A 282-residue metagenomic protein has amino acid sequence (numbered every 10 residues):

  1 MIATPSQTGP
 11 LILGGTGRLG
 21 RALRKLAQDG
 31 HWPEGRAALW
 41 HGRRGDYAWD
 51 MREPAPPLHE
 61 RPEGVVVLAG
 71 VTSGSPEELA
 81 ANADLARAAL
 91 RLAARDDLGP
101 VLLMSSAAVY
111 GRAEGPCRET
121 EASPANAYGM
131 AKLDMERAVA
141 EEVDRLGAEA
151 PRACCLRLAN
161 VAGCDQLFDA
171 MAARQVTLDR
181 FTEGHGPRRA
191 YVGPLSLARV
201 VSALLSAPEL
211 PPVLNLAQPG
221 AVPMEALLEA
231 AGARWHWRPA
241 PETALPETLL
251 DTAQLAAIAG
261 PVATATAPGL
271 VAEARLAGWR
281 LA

Functional and structural regions predicted by a protein language model:
M1-T4, A265-A282: Amphipathic terminal alpha-helices
I2-W32: N-terminal Rossmann NAD(P)H-binding glycine-rich loop of SDR-like oxidoreductase domains
L13, L79-A83, P124-E136, A190-Y191 (+1 more regions): Short-chain dehydrogenase/reductase
D46-A88: NAD(P)H-binding glycine-rich loop region in Rossmannoid oxidoreductase-like domains and their noncatalytic homologs
A88-A127: Conserved Rossmann-fold NAD(P)-dependent oxidoreductase catalytic core, especially the SDR/UDP-sugar
E142-A190: NAD(P)-dependent short-chain dehydrogenase/reductase
A172-F181, R188-L214: Alpha-helical substrate-binding/gating segment
A198-T252, A274, W279-A282: Mid/C-terminal beta-alpha module of Rossmann-like enzyme folds, strongest in SDR-family dehydrogenases/epimerases
